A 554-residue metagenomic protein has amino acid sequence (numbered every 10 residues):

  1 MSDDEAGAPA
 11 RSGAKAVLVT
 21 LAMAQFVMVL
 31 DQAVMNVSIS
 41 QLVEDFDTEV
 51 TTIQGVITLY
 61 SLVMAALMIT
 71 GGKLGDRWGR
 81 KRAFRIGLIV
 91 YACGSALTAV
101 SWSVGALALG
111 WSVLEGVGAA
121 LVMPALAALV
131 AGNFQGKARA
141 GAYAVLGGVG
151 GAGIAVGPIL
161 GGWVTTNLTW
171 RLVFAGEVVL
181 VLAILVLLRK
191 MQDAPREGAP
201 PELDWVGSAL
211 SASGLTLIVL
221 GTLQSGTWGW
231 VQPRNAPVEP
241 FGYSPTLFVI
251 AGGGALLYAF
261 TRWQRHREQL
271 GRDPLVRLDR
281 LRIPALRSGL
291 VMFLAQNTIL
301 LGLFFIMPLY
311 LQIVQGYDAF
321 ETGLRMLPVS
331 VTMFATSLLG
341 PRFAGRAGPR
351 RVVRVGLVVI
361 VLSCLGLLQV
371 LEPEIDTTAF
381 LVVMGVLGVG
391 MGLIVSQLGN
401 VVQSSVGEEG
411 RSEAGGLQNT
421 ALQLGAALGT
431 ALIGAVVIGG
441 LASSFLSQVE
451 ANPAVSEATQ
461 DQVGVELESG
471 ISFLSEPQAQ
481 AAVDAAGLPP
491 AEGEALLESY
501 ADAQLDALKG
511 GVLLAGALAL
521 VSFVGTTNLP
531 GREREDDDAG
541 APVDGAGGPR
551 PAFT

Functional and structural regions predicted by a protein language model:
M1-L21, R262-H266, N400, A442-S443 (+1 more regions): Transmembrane-helix exit segments and adjacent C-terminal regions of multi-pass membrane proteins
A8, L185-L215, W228-G242, H266-P284 (+2 more regions): Flexible interhelical linker loops that connect adjacent transmembrane helices in multi-pass membrane transporters
A14-M64, M68, T169, F241-F248 (+2 more regions): Transmembrane core module of solute transporters
M28, I57-Y60, M64, Y91 (+12 more regions): Structural signature of transmembrane alpha-helices in multi-pass secondary transporters
L42-V43, L74-G75, L160-L168, T222 (+3 more regions): Interfacial helix-cap and linker-helix signal at transmembrane-aqueous boundaries of multi-pass secondary transporters
L74-L215, Q224, F241, L247: Helix-loop-helix hairpins in multi-pass membrane proteins, especially solute transporters
G79-L88, L97, W102-L109, V122-A128 (+6 more regions): C-terminal module of multi-pass small-molecule transporters
V178-R196, G214-T227, G252-E268, S522-P530: C-terminal membrane-cytosol helix-exit motif in multi-pass small-molecule transporters
